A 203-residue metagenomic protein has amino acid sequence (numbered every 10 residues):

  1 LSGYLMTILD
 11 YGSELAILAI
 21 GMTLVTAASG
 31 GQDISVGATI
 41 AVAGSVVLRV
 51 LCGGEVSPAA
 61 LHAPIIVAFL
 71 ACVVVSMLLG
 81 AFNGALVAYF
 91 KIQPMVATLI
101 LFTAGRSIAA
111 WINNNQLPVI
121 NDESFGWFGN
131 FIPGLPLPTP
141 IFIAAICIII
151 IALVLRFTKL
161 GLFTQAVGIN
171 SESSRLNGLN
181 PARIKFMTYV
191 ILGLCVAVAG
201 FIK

Functional and structural regions predicted by a protein language model:
S2-D10, A59-L70, F128-F142: Interfacial loop-to-helix junctions that mark the boundaries of transmembrane helices in multi-pass membrane
S2-S57, V87-I92: Single transmembrane alpha-helix segments in multi-pass membrane proteins
I8, L18, A38-T39, I66-V74 (+3 more regions): Hydrophobic alpha-helical transmembrane segments
L24, R49, L78-F90, W111-I112 (+3 more regions): Membrane-interface helix caps of multi-pass small-molecule transporters
I40, G44, V75, L101-G105 (+2 more regions): Transmembrane alpha-helical core residues of multi-pass small-molecule transporters, especially secondary transporters
E55-F102: Alpha-helical transmembrane segments within multi-pass membrane transporters and channels
P64, L79, N83, G134-K203: Helix-loop-helix "hairpin" substructures at the membrane interface of multi-pass membrane proteins
F90, P94-K159, I184-M187: Transmembrane helix-bundle core of multi-pass membrane transporters and related energy-transducing complexes
